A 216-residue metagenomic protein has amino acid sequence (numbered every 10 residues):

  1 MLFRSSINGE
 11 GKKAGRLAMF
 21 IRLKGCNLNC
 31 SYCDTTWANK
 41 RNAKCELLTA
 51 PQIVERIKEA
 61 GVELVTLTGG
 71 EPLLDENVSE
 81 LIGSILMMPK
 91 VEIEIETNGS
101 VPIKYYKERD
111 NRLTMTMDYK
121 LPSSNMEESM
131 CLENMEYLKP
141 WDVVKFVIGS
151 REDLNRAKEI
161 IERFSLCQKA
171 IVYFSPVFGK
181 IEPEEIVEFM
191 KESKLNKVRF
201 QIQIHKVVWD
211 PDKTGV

Functional and structural regions predicted by a protein language model:
N8-R16: S-adenosyl-L-methionine
L17-A18, K24, N29-R112: Conserved Radical SAM active-site core
V54, L73-V216: Conserved AdoMet/S-adenosylmethionine-binding subsite of the radical SAM
